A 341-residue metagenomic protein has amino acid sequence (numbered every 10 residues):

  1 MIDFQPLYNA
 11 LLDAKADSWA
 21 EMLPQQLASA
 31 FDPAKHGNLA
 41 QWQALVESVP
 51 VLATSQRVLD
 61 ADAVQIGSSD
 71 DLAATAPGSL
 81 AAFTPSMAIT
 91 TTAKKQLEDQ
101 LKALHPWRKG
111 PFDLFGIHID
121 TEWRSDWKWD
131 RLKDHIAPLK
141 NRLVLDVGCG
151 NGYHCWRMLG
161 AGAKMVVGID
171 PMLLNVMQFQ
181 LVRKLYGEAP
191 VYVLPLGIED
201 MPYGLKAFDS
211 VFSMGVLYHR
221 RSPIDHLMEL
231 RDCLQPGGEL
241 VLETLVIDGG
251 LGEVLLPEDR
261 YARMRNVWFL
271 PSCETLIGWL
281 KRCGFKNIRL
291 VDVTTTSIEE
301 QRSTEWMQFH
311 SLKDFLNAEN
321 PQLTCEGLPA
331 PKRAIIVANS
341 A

Functional and structural regions predicted by a protein language model:
M1-S125, K184, L256-E258, Q301-L316 (+1 more regions): N-terminal accessory regions of S-adenosyl-L-methionine
R142-G150: Conserved class I S-adenosyl-L-methionine
N151-G162: Conserved SAM-binding loop of SAM-dependent methyltransferases across substrates and taxa, primarily the Class I
K164-D200: Class I SAM-dependent methyltransferase SAM/SAH-binding core
D209-P223: A short SAM/SAH-binding and catalytic strip from SAM-dependent methyltransferases
I224-E239: A short glycine-rich, Lys/Arg-flanked "PGG" loop and its adjoining helix->strand segment in the class I
V246-V267: Short, glycine-/aromatic-enriched active-site segment of Class I SAM-dependent methyltransferases
W268-G284: Short alpha-helix
